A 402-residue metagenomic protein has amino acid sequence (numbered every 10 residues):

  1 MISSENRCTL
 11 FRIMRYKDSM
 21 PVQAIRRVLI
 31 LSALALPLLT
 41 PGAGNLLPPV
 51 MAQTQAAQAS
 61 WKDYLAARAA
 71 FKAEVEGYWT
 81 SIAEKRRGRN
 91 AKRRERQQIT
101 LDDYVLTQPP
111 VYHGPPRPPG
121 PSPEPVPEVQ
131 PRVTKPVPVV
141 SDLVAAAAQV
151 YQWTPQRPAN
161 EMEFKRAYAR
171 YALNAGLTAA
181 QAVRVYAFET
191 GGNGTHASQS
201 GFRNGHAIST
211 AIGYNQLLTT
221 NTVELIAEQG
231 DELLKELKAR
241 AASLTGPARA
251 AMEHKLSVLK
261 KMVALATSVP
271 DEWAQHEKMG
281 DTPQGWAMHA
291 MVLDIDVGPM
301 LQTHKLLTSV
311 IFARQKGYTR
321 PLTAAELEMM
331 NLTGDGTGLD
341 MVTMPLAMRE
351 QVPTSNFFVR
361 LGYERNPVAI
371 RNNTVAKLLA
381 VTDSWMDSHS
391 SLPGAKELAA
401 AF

Functional and structural regions predicted by a protein language model:
C8, I13-L39: Bacterial N-terminal signal peptides that target proteins for export
L36-P49: C-terminal segment of classical bacterial N-terminal signal peptides
P49-Q53, A59, H113-P131, A395-F402: Intrinsically disordered, low-complexity terminal tails and linkers in eukaryotic proteins, enriched in charged/polar
T54-P116: Alpha-helical, heptad-rich or low-complexity scaffold/stalk segments that mediate oligomerization or tethering
E95-W153: Non-catalytic propeptide/linker segments at domain boundaries
A147-G362: Catalytic glycan-binding domains that act on GlcNAc-containing polysaccharides
L361-F402: Low-complexity, Gly/Ser/Thr/Pro-rich intrinsically disordered linker/tail segments
